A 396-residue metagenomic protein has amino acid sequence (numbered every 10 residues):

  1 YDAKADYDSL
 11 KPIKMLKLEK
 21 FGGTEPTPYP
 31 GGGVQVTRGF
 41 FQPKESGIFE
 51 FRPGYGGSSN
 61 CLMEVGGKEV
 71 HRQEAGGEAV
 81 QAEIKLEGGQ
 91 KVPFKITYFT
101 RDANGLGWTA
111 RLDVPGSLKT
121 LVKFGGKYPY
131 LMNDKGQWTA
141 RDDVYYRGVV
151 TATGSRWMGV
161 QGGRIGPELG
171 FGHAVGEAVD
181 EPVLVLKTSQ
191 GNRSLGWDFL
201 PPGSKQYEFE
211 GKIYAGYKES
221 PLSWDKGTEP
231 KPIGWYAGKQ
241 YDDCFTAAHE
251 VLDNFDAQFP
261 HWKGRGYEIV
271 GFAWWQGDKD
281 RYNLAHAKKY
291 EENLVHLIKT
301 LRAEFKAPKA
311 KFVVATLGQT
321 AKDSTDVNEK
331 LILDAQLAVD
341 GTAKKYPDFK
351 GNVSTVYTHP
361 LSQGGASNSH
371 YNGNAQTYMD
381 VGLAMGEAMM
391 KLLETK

Functional and structural regions predicted by a protein language model:
Y1-L112: Acidic/polar, compositionally biased interaction segments
N104, R111-K396: Cell-envelope and extracellular/periplasmic
